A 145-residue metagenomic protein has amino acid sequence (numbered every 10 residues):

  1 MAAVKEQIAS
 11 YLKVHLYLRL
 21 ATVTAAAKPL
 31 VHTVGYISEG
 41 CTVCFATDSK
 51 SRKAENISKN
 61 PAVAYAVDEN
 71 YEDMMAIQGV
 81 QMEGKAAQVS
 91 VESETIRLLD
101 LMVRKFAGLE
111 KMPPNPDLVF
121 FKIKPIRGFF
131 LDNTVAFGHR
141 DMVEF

Functional and structural regions predicted by a protein language model:
M1-L18, D141-M142: Extreme N-terminal tail/first-helix region
A3, I77-F145: Charged, gly/pro-rich active-site loop segments
H15, N60, F106: Acidic-histidine catalytic/liganding microenvironments
L16-S49, I57, Y65-E69: Short beta-strand segments
L18, V43, V63, A86-A87 (+1 more regions): Short beta-strand segments in beta-sandwich/barrel cores
T22-T24, D68-N70, G108-P116: A short, aromatic/hydrophobic, helix- or strand-capping loop or linear motif that either lines the entrance/gate
S49-K50, I126: A generic "binding-loop/recognition-motif" signal
R52-A87: Helix-adjacent hinge/juxtasegments
